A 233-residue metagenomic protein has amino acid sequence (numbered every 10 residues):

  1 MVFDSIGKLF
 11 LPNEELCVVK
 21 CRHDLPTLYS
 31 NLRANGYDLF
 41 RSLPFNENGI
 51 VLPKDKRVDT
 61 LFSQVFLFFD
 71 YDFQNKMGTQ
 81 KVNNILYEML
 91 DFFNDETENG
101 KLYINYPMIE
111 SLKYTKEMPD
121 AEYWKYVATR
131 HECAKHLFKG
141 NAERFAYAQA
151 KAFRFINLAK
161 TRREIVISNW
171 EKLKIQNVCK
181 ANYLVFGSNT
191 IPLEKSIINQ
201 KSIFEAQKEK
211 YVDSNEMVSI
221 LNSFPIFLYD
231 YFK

Functional and structural regions predicted by a protein language model:
M1: Short acidic, Gly/Ser-rich segments with clustered Asp/Glu that frequently serve as metal-coordination loops in enzyme
D4-R33, E47-K233: C-terminal accessory helical subdomains adjacent to catalytic cores in phosphodiester- and nucleotide-handling enzymes
